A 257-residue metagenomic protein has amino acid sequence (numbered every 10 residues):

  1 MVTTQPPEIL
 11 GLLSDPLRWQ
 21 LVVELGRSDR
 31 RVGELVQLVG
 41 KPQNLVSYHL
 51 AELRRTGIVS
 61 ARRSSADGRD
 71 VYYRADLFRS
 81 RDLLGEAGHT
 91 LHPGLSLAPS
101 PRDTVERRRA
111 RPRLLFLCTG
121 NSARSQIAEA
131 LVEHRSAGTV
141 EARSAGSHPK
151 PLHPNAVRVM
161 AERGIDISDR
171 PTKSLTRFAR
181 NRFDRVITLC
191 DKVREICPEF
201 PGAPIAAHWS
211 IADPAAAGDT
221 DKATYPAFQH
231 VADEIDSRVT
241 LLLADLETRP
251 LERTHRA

Functional and structural regions predicted by a protein language model:
M1-Q5, F78-F116: Amphipathic alpha-helical dimerization/coiled-coil segments that flank or bridge DNA-binding/regulatory modules
T4-L45, D70-F78: N-terminal helix-turn-helix DNA-binding core of bacterial DNA-binding proteins
L50-A51: Short, hydrophobic-biased segments on the C-terminal half of alpha helices that form "recognition helices"
R55-A66: Beta-hairpin "wing" of winged helix-turn-helix
R102-T176: Conserved active-site segments centered on acidic
G120-S122, D191-R194: Short glycine-rich anion-binding loops that position phosphate/pyrophosphate groups of nucleotides and phosphorylated
R180-R182: Alpha-helix C-terminal capping/helix-to-coil transition sites in glycosyltransferase folds
C197-A257: Phosphate-binding/catalytic loops
